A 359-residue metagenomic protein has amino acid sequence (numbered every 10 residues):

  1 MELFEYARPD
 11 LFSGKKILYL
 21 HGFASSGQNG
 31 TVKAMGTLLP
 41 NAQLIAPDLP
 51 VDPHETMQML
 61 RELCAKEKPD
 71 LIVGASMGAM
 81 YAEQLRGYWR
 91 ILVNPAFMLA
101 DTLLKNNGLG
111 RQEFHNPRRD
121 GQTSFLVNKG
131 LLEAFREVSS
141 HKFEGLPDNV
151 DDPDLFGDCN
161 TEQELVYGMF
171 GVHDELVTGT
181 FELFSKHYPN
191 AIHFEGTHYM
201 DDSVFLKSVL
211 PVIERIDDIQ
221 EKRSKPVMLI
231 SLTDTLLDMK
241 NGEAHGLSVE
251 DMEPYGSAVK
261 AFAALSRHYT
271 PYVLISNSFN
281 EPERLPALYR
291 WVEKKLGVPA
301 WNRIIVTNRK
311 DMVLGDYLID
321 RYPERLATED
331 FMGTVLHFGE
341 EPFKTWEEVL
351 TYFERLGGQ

Functional and structural regions predicted by a protein language model:
R8-K66: Active-site catalytic motif of lipid deacylating hydrolases and related acyltransferases
G22-S26, L49-V51, E175, Y199 (+1 more regions): Short histidine/acidic/glycine/proline-rich micro-motifs that form metal- and phosphate-coordinating active-site loops
D70-G74, R90-L92, Y167-V172, G315-R321 (+1 more regions): Short, hydrophobic beta-strand segments that form beta-sheet elements in well-ordered domains
V73-E83: Gly/Ala-rich beta-loop-alpha elbow adjacent to hydrolase catalytic centers
W89-I216: The alpha/beta-hydrolase serine catalytic core
E221-E253: Active-site neighborhood of HAD-like aspartate-dependent phosphohydrolases
E243-P271: Short, acidic loop-to-helix structural element flanking the phosphoryl-transfer center in phosphate-processing enzymes
P282-Q359: C-terminal cap/substrate-recognition subdomain and adjoining C-terminal extension of metal-dependent phosphatase-like
